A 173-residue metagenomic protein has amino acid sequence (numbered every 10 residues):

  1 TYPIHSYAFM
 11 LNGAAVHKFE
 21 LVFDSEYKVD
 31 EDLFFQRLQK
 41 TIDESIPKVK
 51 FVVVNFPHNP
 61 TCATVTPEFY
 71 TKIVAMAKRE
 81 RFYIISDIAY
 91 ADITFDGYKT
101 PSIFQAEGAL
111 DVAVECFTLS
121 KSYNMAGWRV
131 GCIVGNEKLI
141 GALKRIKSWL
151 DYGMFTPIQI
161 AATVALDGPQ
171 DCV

Functional and structural regions predicted by a protein language model:
T1, P57, T118: Flexible loop residues that form catalytic and substrate-binding hotspots at small-molecule/glycan-binding clefts
T1-V16: Substrate-binding/gating loop at the entrance of the active-site cleft, primarily in PLP-dependent aminotransferase-like
H5, I73, I103: Aromatic/hydrophobic pocket-lining residues that form π-stacking "cages" and hydrophobic walls in ligand
H17, L21-G97: Active-site phosphate-binding strand-loop segment of PLP-dependent enzymes
K18-E20, S102-Q105, E115: Structural signal for conserved beta-strand scaffold positions within catalytic alpha/beta enzyme cores
G97-T100, L110: Substrate-gripping "pore-loop 1 plus following alpha2 helix"
A106, L110-V173: Conserved core segment of the aminotransferase class I/II
